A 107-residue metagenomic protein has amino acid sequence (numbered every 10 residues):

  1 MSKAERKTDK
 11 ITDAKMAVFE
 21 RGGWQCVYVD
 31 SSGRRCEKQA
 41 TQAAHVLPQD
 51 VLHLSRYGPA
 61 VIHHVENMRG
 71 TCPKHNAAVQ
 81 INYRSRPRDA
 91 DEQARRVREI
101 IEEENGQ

Functional and structural regions predicted by a protein language model:
M1-S2, K10: Coiled-coil-like amphipathic alpha-helices with heptad-repeat character
K3-R6, D50-Q107: Polybasic, low-complexity binding patches
D9-L47, C72-K74: Short cysteine-rich loop/turn motifs with clustered Cys
